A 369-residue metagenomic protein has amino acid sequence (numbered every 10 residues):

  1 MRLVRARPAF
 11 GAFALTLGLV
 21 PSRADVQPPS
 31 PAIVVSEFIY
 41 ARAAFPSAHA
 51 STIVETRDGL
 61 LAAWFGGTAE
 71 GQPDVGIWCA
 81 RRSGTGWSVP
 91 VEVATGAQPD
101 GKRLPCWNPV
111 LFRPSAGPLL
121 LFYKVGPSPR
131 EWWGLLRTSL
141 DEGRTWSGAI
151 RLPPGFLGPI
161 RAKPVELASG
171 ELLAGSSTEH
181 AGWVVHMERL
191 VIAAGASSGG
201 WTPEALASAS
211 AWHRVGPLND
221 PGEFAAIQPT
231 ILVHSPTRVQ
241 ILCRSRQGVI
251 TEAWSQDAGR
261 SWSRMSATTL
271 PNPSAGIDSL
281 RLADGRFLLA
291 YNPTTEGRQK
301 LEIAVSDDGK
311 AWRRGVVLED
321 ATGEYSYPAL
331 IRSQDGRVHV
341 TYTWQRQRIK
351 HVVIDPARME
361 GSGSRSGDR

Functional and structural regions predicted by a protein language model:
M1-F10: Bacterial N-terminal signal peptides that target proteins for export
A9-V20: Bacterial N-terminal signal peptides
D25-R369: Asp-box/BNR beta-propeller blade signature and adjacent active/binding-site loops in extracellular glycan-interacting
